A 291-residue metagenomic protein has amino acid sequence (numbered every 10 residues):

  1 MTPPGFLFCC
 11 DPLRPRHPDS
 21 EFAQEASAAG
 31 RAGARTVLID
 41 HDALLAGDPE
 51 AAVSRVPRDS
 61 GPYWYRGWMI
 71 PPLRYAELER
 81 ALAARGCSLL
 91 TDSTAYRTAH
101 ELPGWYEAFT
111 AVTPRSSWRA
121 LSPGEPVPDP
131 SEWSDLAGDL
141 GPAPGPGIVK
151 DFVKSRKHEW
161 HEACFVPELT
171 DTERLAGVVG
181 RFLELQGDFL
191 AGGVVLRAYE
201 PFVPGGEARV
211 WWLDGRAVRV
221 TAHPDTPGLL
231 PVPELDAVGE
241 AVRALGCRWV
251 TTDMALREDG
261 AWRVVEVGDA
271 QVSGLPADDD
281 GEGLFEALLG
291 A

Functional and structural regions predicted by a protein language model:
M1-S54: N-terminal pre-catalytic "stem/leader" segment of glycosyltransferase-like enzymes
T2-P15, D19, V56-R58, R80-V195 (+3 more regions): Active-site nucleotide/adenylate-binding loops and adjacent lid/helix of ATP-dependent enzymes
A29, W118, A261-R263: Structured catalytic cores of enzymes that bind and process phosphorylated ligands/cofactors
L38-D40, T91, W118, M254: A structural preference for short, hydrophobic beta-strand core positions in alpha/beta folds
H41-A83, A95-A99: N-terminal glycine-rich "phosphate-gripper" loop used for MgATP/nucleotide binding and carboxylate activation
F182-E200, V218-V264, G268, G274-A291: A long amphipathic alpha-helix within ATP-dependent nucleotide-binding catalytic cores
E207-R209, D253: Short, surface-exposed charged micro-motifs
L213-D214: Structural motif
